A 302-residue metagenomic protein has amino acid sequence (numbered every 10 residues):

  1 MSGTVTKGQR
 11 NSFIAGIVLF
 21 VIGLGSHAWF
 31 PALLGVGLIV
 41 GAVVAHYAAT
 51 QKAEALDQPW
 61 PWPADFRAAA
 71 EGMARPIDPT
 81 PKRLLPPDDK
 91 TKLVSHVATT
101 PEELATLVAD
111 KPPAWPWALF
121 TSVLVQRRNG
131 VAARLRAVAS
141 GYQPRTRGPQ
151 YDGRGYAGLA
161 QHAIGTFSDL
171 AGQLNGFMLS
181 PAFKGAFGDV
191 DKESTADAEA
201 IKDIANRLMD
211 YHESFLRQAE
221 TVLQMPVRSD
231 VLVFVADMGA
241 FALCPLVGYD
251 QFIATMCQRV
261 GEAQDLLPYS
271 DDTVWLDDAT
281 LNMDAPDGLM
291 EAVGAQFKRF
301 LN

Functional and structural regions predicted by a protein language model:
M1-A15: Juxtamembrane interface helix immediately N-terminal to a transmembrane segment
V5-K7, G23, L56: Terminal single-pass membrane anchor helices
V18-A28: Hydrophobic alpha-helical transmembrane segments
P31-A42: Hydrophobic core segments of alpha-helical transmembrane domains in multi-pass membrane proteins
H46-A171, N175: N-terminal topogenic membrane-targeting module
W62-A64, R299-N302: Acidic, glycine/proline-rich intrinsically disordered low-complexity segments
T166, L170-V293: Soluble C-terminal extramembrane regulatory/interaction domains of multi-pass membrane proteins
